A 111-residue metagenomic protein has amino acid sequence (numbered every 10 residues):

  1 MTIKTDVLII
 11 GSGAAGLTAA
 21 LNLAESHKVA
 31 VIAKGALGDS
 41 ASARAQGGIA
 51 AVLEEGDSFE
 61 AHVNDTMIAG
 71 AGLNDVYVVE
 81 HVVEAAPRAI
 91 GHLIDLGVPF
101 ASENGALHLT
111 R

Functional and structural regions predicted by a protein language model:
T2-T5: Core beta-strand elements of the Rossmann-like FAD/NAD(P) dinucleotide-binding domain in flavoenzyme oxidoreductases
V7-V31: N-terminal Rossmann-like FAD-binding beta1-loop-alpha1 element of flavoenzymes
K34-R111: Conserved N-terminal/central alpha/beta ligand/cofactor-binding core
